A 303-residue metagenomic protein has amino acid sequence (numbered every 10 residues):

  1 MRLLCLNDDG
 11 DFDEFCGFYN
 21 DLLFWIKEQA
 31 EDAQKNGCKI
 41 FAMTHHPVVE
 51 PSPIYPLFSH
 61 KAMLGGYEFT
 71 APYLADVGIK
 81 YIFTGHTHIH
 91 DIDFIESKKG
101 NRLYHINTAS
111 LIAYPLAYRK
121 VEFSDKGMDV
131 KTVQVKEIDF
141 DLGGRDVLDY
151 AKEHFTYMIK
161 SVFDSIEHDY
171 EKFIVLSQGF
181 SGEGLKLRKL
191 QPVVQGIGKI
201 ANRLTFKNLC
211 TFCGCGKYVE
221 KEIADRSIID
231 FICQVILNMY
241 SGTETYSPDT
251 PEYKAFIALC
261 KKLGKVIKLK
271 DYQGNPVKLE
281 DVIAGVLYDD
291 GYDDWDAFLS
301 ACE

Functional and structural regions predicted by a protein language model:
R2-L4, D13-Y104, R188-Q191, Q195-R203 (+2 more regions): His/acidic metal-ligating clusters that form di-metal
N7: Active-site-adjacent mobile loop/cap segments within catalytic or ligand-binding domains
F12-F15, P115, D139-D141: Short, solvent-exposed loop/turn elements at domain surfaces
I54-P56, I95, A117-R119, L142-G143: Short aromatic-enriched loop/helix-cap "lid" or pocket-rim segments at secondary-structure transitions that line
T84, D129-K131: Acidic/polar loop patches that form or flank catalytic/metal-binding clefts of enzymes that bind anionic ligands
I92-D125, T132-Q134: Active-site-adjacent helix-turn-beta-strand microarchitecture at beta-sheet edges that either contains or buttresses
K131-L142: Short, solvent-exposed aromatic-acidic interface loops
L142-E303: Non-catalytic terminal accessory segments
